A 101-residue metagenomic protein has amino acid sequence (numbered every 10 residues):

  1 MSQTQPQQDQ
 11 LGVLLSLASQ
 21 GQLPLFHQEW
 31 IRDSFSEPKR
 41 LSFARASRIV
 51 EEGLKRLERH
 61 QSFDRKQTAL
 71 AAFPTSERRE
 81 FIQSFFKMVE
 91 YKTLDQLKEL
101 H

Functional and structural regions predicted by a protein language model:
M1-H101: Short amphipathic alpha-helical interaction elements located at domain edges and within/adjacent to intrinsically
